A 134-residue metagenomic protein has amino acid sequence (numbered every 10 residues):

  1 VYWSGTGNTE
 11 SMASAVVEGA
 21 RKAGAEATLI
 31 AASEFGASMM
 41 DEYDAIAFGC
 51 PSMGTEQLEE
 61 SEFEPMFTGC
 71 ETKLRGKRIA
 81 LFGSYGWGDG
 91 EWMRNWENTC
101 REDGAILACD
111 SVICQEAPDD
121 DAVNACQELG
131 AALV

Functional and structural regions predicted by a protein language model:
V1-W3, F82: Short hydrophobic segments within beta-strands
N8-S11, A15-V134: FMN-binding flavodoxin-like domain, especially the glycine-rich phosphate-binding loop
